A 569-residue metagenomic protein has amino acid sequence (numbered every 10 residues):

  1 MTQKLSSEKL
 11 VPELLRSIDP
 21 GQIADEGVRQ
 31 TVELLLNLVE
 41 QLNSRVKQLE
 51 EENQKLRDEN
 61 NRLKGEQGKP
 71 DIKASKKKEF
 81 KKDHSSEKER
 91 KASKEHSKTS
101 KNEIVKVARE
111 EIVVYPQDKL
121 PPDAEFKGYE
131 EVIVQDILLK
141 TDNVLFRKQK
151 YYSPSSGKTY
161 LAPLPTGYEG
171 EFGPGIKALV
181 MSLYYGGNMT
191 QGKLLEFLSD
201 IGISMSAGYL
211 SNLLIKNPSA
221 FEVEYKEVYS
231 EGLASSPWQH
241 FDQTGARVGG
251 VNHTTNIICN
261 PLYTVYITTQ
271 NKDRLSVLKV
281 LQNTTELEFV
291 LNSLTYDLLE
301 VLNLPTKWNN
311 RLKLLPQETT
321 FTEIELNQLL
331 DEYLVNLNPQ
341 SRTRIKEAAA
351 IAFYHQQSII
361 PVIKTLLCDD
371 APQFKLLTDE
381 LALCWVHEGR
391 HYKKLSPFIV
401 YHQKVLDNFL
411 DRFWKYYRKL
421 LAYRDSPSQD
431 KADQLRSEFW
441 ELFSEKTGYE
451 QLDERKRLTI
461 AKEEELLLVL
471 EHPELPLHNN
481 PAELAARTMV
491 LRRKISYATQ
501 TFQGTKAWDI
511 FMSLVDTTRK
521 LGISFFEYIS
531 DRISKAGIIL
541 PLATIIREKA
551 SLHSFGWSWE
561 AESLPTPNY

Functional and structural regions predicted by a protein language model:
M1-G170, S211, F241, F289-A348 (+1 more regions): Short, flexible loop/hinge motifs at secondary-structure junctions
G21, Q54, K150-Y152, K158-Y569: Catalytic center-proximal scaffold of phosphoryl-transfer enzymes
